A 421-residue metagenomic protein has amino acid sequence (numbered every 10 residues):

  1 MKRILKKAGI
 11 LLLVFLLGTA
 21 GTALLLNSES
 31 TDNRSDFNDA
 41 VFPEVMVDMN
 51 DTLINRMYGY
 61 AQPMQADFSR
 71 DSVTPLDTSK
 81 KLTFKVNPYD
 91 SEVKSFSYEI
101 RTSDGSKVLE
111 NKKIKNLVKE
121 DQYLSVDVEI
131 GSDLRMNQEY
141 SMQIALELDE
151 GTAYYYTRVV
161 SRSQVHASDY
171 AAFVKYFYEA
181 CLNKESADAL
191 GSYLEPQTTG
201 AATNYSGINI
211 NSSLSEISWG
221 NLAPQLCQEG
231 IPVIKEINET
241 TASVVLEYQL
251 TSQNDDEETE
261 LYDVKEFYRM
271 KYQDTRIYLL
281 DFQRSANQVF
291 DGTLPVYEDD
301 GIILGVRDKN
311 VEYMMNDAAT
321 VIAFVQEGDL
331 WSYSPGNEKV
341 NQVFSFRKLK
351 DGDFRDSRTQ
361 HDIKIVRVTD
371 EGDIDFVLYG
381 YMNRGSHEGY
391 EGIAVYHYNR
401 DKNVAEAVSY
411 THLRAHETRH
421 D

Functional and structural regions predicted by a protein language model:
D32-I54, T74-S79, E92, Q164-V174 (+2 more regions): Low-complexity, intrinsically disordered terminal/linker segments enriched in charged and Gly/Pro repeats
E44, G59, K107-N116, R135 (+4 more regions): Short beta-strand edge/turn micro-motifs at domain boundaries
P63-P88: Contiguous beta-strand segments within globular domains
S186-V233, N341: Short solvent-exposed beta->alpha transition segments
T251-S252, D329-W331, Y381-G385: Short glycine/acidic-enriched loop and turn motifs that connect beta-strands
G305-A318, D362-D373, R419-D421: Structural signature of eukaryotic scaffold interfaces centered on beta-propeller domains
E391-D401: Beta-propeller blade signature
T411-T418: Conserved small/polar residues in nucleotide/adenosyl-binding loops
